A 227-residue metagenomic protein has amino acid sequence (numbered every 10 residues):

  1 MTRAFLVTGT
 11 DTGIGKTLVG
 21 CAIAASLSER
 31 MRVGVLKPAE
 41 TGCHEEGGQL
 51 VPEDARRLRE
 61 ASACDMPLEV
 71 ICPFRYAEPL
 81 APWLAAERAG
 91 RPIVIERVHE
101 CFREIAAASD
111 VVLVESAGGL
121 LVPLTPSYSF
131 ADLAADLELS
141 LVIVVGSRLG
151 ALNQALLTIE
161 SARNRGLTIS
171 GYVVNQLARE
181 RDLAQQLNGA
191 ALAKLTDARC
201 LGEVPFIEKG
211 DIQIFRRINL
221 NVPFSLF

Functional and structural regions predicted by a protein language model:
A4, L18-P92, E96, C101-E104: N-terminal phosphate/diphosphate-binding loop that engages ATP/GTP or pyrophosphate donors across diverse enzyme folds
V7-T8: Hydrophobic anchor at the beta1->P-loop junction of P-loop NTPases
I14-G15: Conserved glycine(s) of the Walker
K37, V142-V145, S170-Q176: Short internal beta-strands
V98, F102-P126: Switch II (G3) loop of P-loop NTPases
T125-R148: Inter-motif core of Ras-like GTPase G domains
E160-F227: C-terminal lobe/tail of nucleotide-utilizing enzymes
